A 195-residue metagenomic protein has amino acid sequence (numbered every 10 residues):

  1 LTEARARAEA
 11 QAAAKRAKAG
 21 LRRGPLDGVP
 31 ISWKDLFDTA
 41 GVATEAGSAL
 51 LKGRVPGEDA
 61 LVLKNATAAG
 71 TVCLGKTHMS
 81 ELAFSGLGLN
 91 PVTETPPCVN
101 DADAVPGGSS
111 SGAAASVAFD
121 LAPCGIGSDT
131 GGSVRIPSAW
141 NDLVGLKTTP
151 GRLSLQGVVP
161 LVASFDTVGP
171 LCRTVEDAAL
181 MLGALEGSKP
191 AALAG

Functional and structural regions predicted by a protein language model:
L1-T130: Gly/Ser-rich catalytic/binding loops embedded in alpha/beta enzyme cores
R7, L143-G145, P170: Conserved hydrophobic/aromatic beta-strand scaffold that supports enzyme active sites
G57-L61, S111, N141, R173-E176 (+1 more regions): Residues forming well-ordered secondary-structure scaffolds
E81-L82, G132-R135, T167-V168: Flexible loop/turn segments at secondary-structure boundaries
G88, T130-Q156: Glycine/threonine-rich beta-strand-loop-alpha-helix active-site module that forms ligand/phosphate-binding
V92, G108-S111, S138-N141, T148 (+1 more regions): Short, solvent-exposed loop/turn segments at the edges of secondary structure
K147-G195: A short helix-breaking turn/cap at a secondary-structure junction
